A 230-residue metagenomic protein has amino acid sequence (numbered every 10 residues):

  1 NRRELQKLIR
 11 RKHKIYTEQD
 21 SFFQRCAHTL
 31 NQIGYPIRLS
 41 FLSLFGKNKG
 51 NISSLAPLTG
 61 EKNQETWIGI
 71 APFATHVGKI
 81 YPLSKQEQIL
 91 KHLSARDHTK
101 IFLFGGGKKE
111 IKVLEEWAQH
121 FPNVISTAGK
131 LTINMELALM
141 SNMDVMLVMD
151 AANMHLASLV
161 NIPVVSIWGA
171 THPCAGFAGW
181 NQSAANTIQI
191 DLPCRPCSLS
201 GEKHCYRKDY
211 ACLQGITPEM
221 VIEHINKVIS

Functional and structural regions predicted by a protein language model:
N1-S230: Catalytic machinery of carbohydrate-active enzymes, primarily nucleotide-sugar-dependent glycosyltransferases
